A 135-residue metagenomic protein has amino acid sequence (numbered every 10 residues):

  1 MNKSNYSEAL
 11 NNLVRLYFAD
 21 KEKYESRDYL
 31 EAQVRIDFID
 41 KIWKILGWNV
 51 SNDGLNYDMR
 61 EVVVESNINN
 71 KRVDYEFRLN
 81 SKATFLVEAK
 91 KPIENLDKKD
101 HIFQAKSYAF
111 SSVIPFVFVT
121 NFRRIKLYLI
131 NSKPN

Functional and structural regions predicted by a protein language model:
M1-F116, R124-N135: A short, conserved, highly charged catalytic patch centered on acidic carboxylates
